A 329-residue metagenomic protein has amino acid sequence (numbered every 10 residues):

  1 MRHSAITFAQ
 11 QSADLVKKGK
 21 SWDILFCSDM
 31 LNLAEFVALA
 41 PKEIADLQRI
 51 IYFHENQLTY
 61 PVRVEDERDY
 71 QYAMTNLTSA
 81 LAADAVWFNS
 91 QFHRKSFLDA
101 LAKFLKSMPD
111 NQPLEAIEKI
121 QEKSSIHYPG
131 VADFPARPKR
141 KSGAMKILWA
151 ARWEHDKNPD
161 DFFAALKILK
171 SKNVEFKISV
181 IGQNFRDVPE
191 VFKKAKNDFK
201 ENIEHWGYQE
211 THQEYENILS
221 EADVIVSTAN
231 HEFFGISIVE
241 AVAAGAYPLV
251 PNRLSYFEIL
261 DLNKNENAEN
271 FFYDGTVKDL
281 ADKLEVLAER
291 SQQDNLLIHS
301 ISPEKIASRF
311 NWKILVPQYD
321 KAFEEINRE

Functional and structural regions predicted by a protein language model:
R2-H3, G275, D279, Q292-R328: A charged, aromatic-enriched C-terminal amphipathic alpha-helix characteristic of glycosyltransferases across folds
A82-R137: Donor nucleotide-sugar binding/catalytic pocket of nucleotide-sugar-dependent glycosyltransferases
E118-K119, G182, E190-E210: Nucleotide-activated donor-binding/catalytic signature segment of Leloir-type glycosyltransferases, i.e., the conserved
Y128-K157, F163-K170, I178-I181: Conserved donor-binding/catalytic core segment of Leloir-type glycosyltransferases
E216-A222, Y319: Short alpha-helical donor nucleotide-sugar binding micro-motif in glycosyltransferases
N230: Aromatic "clamp/platform" in nucleotide-sugar-dependent glycosyltransferases that forms part of the donor/acceptor
Y247-P251, F257: Short hydrophobic beta-strand element within catalytic cores of glycosyltransferases and related nucleotide-activated
F257-L287: Change "using UDP/GDP/dTDP sugars" to "using nucleotide sugars
